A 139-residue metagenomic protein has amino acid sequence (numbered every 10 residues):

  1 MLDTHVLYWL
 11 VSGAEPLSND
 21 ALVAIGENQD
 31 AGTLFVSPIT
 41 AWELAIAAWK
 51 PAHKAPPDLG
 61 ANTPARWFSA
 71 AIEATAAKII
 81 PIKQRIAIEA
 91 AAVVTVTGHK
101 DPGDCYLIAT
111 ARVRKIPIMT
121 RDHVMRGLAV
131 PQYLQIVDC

Functional and structural regions predicted by a protein language model:
M1-L17, V36, A41: Metal-dependent nucleic-acid phosphoesterase active-site entry motif
D20-M119, G127-C139: PIN-domain endoribonuclease scaffold, especially VapC-family toxins
V124: Flexible glycine-rich beta->alpha loop in the catalytic core of nucleotide-sugar glycosyltransferases
